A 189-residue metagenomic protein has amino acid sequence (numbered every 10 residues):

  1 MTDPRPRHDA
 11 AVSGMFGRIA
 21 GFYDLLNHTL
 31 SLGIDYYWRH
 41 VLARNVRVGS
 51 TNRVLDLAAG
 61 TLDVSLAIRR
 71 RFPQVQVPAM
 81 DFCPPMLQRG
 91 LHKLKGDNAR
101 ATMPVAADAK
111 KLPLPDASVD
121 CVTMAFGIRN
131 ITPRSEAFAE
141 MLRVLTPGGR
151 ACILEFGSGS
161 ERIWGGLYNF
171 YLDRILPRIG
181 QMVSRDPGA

Functional and structural regions predicted by a protein language model:
M1-F22: N-terminal, positively charged/glycine-rich alpha-helical extensions of SAM-dependent methyltransferases
L32-T51, A67: Conserved alpha-helix/loop element of class I SAM-dependent methyltransferases that forms part of the SAM/SAH-binding
R53-K111: Class I SAM-dependent methyltransferase SAM/SAH-binding core
D81-F82, P133, F156: Short beta->alpha hinge that forms the Motif I/post-I loop of the SAM-binding pocket
K110-C121: A short acidic, Gly/Pro-enriched loop at the edge of an enzyme's catalytic core that lines a small-molecule cofactor
D120-R134: A short SAM/SAH-binding and catalytic strip from SAM-dependent methyltransferases
S135-R150: A short glycine-rich, Lys/Arg-flanked "PGG" loop and its adjoining helix->strand segment in the class I
G157-A189: C-terminal alpha-helical "lid/dimerization" subdomain adjacent to the S-adenosyl-L-methionine
